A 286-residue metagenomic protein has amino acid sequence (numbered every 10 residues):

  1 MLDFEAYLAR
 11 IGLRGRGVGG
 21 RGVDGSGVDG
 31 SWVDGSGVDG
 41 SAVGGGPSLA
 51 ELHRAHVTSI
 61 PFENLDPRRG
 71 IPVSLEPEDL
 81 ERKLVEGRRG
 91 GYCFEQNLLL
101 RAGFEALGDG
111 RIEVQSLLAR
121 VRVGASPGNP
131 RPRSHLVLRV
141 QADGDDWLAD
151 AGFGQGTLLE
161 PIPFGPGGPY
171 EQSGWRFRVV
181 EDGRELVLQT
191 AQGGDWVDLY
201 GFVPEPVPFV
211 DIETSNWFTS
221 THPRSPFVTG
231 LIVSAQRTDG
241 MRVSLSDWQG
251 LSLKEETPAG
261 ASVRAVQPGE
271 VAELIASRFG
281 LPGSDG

Functional and structural regions predicted by a protein language model:
M1-G17, G40, G44-G90, L98 (+2 more regions): Mixed-charge, low-complexity segments
V18-S41: Long, intrinsically disordered low-complexity tandem-repeat segments
L136-R139: Short beta-strand scaffold segments in enzyme catalytic cores
D143-W147: Active-site beta-strand-loop-beta-strand hairpin of nuclease catalytic cores that positions key catalytic residues
A149-A151: Beta-strand scaffold of nucleotide-dependent catalytic cores
